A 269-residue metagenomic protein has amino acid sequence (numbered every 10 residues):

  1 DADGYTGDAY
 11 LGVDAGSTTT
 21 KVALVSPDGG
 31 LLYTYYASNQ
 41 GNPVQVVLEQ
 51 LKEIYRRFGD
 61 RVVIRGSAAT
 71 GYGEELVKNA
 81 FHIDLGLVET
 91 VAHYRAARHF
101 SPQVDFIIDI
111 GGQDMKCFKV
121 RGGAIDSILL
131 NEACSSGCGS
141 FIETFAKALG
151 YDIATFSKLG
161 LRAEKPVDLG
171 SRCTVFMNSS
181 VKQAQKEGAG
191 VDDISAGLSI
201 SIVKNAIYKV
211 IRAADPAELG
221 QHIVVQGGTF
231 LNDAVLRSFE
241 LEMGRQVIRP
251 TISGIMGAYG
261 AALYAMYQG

Functional and structural regions predicted by a protein language model:
D1, G197-G220, Y264, Q268: Phosphate/ATP-binding catalytic cores across multiple sugar-kinase/actin-like superfamilies, primarily ASKHA
A2-D28, V104-R121: Gly/Thr-rich phosphate-binding beta-strand-loop-beta motif of the actin/hexokinase/Hsp70
G12-E53, I128, E132-A133: Short glycine-rich, Thr/Ser-proximal phosphate-binding strand/loop in the N-terminal lobe of ATP-dependent enzymes
N39-V44, G122-K165, L263-Y267: Glycine-rich phosphate-binding loop plus the immediately following alpha-helix
G73, S201, A214-F239, S253-G254: Glycine-rich phosphate-binding loops at beta-strand->alpha-helix junctions
D84-T90, E240-Y259: Conserved phosphate-binding/catalytic loops in two-lobed NTP-binding clefts
R95, G139-E143, R237, P250-G269: Glycine-rich phosphate-binding/hydrolytic loop that grips phosphoryl groups
S179-Y208, G254: Adenine-nucleotide phosphate-binding core of ATP-dependent small-molecule kinases
